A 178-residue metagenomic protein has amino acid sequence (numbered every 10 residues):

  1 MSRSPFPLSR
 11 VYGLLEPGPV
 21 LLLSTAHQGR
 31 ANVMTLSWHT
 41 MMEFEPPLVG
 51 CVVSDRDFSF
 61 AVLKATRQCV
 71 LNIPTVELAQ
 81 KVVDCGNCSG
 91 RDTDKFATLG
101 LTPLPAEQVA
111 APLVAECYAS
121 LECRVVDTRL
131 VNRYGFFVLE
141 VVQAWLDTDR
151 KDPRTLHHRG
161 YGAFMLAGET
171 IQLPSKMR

Functional and structural regions predicted by a protein language model:
M1-R178: Basic, polyanion-binding surface patches
